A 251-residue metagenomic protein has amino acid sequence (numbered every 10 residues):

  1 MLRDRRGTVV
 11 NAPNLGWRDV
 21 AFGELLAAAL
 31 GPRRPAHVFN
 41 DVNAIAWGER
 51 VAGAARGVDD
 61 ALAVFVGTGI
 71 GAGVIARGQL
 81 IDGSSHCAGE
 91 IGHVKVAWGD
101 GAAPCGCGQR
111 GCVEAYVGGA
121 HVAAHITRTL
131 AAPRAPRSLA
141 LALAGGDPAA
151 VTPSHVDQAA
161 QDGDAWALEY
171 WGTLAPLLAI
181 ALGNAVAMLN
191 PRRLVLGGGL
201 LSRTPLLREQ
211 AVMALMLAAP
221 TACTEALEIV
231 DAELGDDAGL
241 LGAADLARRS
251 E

Functional and structural regions predicted by a protein language model:
M1-R3, I70-A76, L80: Active-site and channel-lining beta-strand-loop segments that bind or position nucleotide-derived/phosphorylated
R3-R6, E24-A36, G48-D60, L80 (+2 more regions): ATP-binding/phosphotransfer module of carbohydrate and carboxylate kinases, centering on a glycine-rich
G7-R18: A charged helix-plus-loop insertion that forms the helical arch/lid used to bind and gate nucleic-acid substrates
H37-N43: Glycine/small-residue-rich loop that forms an oxyanion/phosphate-binding "nest" at active or ligand-binding sites
F39, A63-G69, G73-I75, K95 (+1 more regions): Short beta-strand segments
I45-V51, A72-V74, H93-K95: Adenylate-forming
C87-G92: Structural signature of FAD isoalloxazine-binding scaffolds in flavoprotein oxidoreductases
